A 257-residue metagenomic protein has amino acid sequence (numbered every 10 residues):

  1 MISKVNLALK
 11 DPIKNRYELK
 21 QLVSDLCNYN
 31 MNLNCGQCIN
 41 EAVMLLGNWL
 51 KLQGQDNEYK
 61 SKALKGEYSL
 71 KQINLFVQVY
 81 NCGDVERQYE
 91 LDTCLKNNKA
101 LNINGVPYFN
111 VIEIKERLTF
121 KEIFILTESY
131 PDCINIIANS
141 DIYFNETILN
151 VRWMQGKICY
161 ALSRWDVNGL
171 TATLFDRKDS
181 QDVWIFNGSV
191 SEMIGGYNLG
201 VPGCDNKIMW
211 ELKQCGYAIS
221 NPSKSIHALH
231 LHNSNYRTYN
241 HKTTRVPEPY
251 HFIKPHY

Functional and structural regions predicted by a protein language model:
L9-E18, N30-Q37: Charged, low-complexity interaction regions
D56-D92: N-proximal low-complexity "stem/linker" segments adjacent to membrane-targeting elements
N74-C82, S140-D141, L162-W165, K224-S225: Short loop/turn segments at strand-loop or loop-helix junctions that form parts of catalytic or ligand-binding pockets
T93-I103: Short, acidic, metal-binding catalytic loop of nucleotide-sugar glycosyltransferases
G105-C133: Active-site-proximal specificity loops/subdomain of glycosyltransferases
D132-N145: Short beta-strand-to-loop acidic/aromatic patch adjacent to the donor-nucleotide binding site
Y143-W210: Conserved catalytic core of nucleotide-sugar-dependent glycosyltransferases
N198-Y257: C-terminal catalytic/acceptor-binding lobe
